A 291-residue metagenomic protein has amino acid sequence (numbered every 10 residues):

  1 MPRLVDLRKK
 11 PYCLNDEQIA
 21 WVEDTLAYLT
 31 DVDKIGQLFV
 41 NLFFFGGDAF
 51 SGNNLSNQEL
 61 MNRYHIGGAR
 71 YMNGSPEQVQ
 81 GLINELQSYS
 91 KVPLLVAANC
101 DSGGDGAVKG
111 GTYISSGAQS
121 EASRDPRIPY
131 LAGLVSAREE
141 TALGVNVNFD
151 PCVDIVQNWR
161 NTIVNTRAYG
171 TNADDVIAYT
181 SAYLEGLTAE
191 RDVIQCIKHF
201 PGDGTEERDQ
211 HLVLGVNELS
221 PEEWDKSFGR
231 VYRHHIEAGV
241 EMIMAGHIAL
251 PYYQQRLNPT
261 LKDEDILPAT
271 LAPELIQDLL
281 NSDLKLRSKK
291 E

Functional and structural regions predicted by a protein language model:
M1-Y113: N-terminal hydrophobic targeting/anchoring segments and the immediately downstream early-domain regions of hydrolases
T30, A69, N99, D125 (+6 more regions): Conserved, mostly hydrophobic/aromatic
F44-G47, A98-G106, N146-V156, I197-D203 (+1 more regions): Short glycine-enriched loops at secondary-structure junctions
G47-R63, I128-E139, E223-Y232: Short, acidic/polar
G67-R70, A122-R124, A168-N172: The substrate-binding groove and active-site-proximal loops of carbohydrate-active enzymes, especially glycoside
S75-G81, A122-R138, A173-A178, E222-D225: Glycine-rich anion/phosphate-binding loops
Q80-S88, V92-L94, G104-G106, D174-E291: Second-shell residues forming the walls of enzyme active-site clefts
Y113, V153-I163: Short, conserved phosphate-binding/catalytic loop or strand-edge motifs used in phosphoryl-/nucleotidyl-transfer
